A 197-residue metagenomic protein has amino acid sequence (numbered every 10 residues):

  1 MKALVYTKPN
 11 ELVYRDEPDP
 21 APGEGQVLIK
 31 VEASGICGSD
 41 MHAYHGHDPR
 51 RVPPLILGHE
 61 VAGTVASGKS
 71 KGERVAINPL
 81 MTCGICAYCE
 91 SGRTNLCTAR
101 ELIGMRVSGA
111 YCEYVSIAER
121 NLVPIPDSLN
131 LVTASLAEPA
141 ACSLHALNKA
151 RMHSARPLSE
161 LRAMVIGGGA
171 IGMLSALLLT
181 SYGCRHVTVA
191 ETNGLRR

Functional and structural regions predicted by a protein language model:
K2, Q26-L28, L161-R162: Residues that mark the start of a beta-strand
T7, P18-D19, V52-G58, I103-V107 (+1 more regions): Short Gly/Pro-enriched turn/cap motifs at secondary-structure boundaries
K8-N10, G23: Residue-level recognition of beta-strand termini and adjacent short loop/turns
P18-S34, H47-A87, P126-S128: Glycine-rich beta-strand-centered segment in the early N-terminal region that forms part of a ligand/cofactor-binding
C37, P79-V123: Cysteine-cluster motifs in flexible loop/terminal segments that predominantly coordinate metals
S39-H45: Cytochrome P450 core scaffold surrounding the K-helix E-X-X-R motif and the conserved "meander" helix-loop region
A62-K69, E113-L136: Short Fe-S-cluster ligation motifs
N130-R197: Mid-domain Rossmann-like dinucleotide-binding core that forms the NAD(H)/NADP(H) cofactor-binding site
